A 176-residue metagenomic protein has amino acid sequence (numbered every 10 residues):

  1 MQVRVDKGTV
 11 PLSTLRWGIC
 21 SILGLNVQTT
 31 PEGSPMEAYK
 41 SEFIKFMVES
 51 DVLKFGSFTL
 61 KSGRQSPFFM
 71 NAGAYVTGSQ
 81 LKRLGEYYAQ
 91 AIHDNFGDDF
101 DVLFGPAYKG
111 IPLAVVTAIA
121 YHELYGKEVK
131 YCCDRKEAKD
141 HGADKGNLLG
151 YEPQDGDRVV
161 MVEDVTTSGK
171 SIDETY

Functional and structural regions predicted by a protein language model:
M1-V5, T9-Y176: PRPP-associated nucleotide enzymes
